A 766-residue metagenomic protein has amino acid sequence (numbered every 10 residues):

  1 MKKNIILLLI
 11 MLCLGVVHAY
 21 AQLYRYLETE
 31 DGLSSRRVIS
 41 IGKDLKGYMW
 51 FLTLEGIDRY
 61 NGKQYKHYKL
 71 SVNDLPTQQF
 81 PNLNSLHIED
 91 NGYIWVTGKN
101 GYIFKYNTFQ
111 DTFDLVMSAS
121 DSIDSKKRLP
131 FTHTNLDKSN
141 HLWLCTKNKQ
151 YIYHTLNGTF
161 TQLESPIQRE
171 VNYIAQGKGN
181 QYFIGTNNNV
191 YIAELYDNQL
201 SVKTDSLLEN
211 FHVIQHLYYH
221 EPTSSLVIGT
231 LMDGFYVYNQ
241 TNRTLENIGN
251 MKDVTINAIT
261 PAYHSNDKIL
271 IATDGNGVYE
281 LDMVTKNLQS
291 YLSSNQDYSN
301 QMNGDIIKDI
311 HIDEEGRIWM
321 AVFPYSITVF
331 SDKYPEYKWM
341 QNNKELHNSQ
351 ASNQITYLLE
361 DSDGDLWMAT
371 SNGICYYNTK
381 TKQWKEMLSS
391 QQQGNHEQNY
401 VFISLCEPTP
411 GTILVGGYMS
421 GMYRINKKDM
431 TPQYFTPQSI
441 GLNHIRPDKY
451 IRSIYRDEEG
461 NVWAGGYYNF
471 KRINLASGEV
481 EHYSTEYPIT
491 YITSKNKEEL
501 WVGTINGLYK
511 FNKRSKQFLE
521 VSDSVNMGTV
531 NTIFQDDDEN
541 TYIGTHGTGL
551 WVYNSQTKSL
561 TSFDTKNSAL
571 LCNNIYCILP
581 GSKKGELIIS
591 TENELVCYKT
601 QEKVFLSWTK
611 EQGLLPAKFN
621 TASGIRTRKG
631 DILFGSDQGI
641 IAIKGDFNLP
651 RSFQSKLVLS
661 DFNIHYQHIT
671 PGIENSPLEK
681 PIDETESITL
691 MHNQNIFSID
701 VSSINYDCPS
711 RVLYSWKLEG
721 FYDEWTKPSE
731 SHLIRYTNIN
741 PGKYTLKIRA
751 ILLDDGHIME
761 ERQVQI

Functional and structural regions predicted by a protein language model:
M1-R25, Y48, Y93-W95, W319 (+4 more regions): Bacterial Sec-dependent N-terminal signal peptides
Y20-K43, S71-N84, S122-K127, S206 (+12 more regions): Residue-level "micro-hotspots" composed of small/polar
K43-K46, I88-N91, L136-S139, Q176-G179 (+10 more regions): Residue-level detector of Asp-centered blade-edge/turn motifs that repeat once per structural unit in beta-propeller
Y48-F51, Y93-W95, H141-W143, Q181-F183 (+10 more regions): Conserved beta-propeller blade signature
E55-D58, K99-I103, N148-Y151, N187-Y191 (+10 more regions): Loop/turn residues immediately N-terminal
N61-Q64, N107-D111, H154-G158, E194-N198 (+10 more regions): Short loop/turn segments that connect beta-strands within beta-propeller blades
T112, S122, D205-S206, S224-S225 (+5 more regions): Coil residues (strongly favoring Ser/Thr
